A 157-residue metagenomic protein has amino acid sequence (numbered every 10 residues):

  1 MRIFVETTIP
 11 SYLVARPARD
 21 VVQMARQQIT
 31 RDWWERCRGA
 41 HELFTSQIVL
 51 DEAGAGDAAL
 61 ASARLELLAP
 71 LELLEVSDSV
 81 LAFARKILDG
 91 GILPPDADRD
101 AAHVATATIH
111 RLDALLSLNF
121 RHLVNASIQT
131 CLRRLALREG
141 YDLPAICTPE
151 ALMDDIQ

Functional and structural regions predicted by a protein language model:
M1-T45, G54-L65, L71, D89-P95 (+3 more regions): Short, well-structured N-terminal submotif of metal-dependent ribonuclease cores
T7, Q47, L118-F120: Short secondary-structure boundary segments
P10, V49-E52, V80-A82: Short, catalytically relevant binding-site loops at active-site mouths
P10-S11, F120, L143: Generic secondary-structure boundary/loop-capping signal
H41, L71, D113, D142-P144: A structural micro-motif
Q47, S77, C147-E150: Residues at the C-termini of beta-strands that transition into short coil/loop
P70-C131, M153: Active-site neighborhoods of divalent-metal-dependent phosphate/nucleic-acid chemistry enzymes
G140-Q157: Short, C-terminally biased terminal segments at protein or domain edges
